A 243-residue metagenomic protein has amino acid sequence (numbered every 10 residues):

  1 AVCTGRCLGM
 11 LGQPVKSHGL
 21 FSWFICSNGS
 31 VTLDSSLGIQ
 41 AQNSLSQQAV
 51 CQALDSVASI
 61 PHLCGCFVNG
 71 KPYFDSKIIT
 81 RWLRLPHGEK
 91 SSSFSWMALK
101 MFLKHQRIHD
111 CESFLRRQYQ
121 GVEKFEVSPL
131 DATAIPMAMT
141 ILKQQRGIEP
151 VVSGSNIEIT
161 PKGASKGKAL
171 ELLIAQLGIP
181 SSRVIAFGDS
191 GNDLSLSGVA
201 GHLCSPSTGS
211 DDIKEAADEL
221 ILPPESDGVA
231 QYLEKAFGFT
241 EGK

Functional and structural regions predicted by a protein language model:
A1, L20-S22, K124, S182-R183 (+1 more regions): Short active-site oxyanion
A1-S91: Active-site phosphate-binding/coordination module
L8-G12, A134-P136, G167, D193-L194: Short, well-ordered alpha-helical microsegments
L11-V15, A138, I213, V229: Hydrophobic packing residues within well-ordered alpha-helices of enzyme cores
H18-L20, N28, I60, Q145-R146 (+2 more regions): Short, structured coil segments at secondary-structure junctions
F21-S27, P150-V151, L203-S207, I221-P223: Short hydrophobic/aromatic-enriched beta-strand-loop microsegments
I60-H62, F67-F187: Conserved acidic, metal-coordinating active-site core of Asp-based, Mg2+-dependent phosphoryl-transfer enzymes
E158-K243: Mg2+-dependent phosphoryl-transfer enzymes with acidic/Ser/Thr/Gly-rich catalytic loops
